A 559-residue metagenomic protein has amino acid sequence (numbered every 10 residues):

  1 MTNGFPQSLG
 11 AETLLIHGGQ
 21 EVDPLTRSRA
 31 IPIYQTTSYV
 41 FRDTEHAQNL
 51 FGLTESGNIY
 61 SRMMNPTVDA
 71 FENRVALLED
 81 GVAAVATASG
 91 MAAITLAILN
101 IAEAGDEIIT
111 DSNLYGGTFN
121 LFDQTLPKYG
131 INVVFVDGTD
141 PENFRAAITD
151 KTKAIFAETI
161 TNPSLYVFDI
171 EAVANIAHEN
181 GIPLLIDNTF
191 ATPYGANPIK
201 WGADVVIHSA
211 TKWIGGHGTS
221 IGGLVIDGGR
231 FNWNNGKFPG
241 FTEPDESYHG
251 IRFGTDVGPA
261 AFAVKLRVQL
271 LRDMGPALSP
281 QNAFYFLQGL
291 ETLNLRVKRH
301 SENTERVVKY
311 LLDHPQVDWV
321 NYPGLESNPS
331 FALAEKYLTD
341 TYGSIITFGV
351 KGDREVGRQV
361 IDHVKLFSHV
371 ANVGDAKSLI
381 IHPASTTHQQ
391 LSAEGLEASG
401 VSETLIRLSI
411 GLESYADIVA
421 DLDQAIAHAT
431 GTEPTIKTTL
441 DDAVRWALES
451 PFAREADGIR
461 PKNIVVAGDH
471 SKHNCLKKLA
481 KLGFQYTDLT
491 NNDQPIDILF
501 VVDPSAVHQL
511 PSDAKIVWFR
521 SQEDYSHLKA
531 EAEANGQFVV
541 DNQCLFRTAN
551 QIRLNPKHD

Functional and structural regions predicted by a protein language model:
T2-F5, L15-P24, A84-H314: Conserved PLP-enzyme active-site core in the AAT-like
T2-N65, T404-I406: N-terminal "arm"/small-domain region of PLP-dependent enzymes with the aminotransferase-like
N3, D123, I380-T438: PLP-dependent enzyme catalytic core of the Aspartate aminotransferase-like
D43-A92, G117-T125, I436-K437: Conserved N-terminal alpha-helix of the aminotransferase class I/II PLP-enzyme fold
G181-N188, A514-E531: ADP-ribose/adenylate-binding Rossmann-like module
T192-G195, S521-A549: Rossmann-fold NAD(P)-binding glycine/threonine-rich loop
V297, V317-I406, I410: Conserved C-terminal alpha-helix-loop-beta "cap" of PLP-dependent enzymes that closes/shapes the active-site mouth
P434-T490: Hydrophobic, well-ordered beta-alpha structural blocks that scaffold small-molecule cofactor pockets
